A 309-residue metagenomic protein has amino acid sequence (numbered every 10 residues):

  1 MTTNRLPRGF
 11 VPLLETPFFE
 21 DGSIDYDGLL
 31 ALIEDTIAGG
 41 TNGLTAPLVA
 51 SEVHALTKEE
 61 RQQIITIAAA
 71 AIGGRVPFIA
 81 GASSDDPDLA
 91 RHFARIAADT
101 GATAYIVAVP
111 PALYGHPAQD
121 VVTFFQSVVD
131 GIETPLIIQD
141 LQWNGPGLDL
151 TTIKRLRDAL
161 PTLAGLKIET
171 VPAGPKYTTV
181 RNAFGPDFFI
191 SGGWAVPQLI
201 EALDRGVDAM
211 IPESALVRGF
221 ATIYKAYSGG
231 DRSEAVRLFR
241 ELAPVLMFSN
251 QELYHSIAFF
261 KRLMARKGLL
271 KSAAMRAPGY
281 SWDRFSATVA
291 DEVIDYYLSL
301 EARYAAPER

Functional and structural regions predicted by a protein language model:
T3-G145, R155, M264, Y280 (+1 more regions): Active-site beta->alpha loop and helix N-cap motifs at the rims of alpha/beta catalytic domains
V11-E15, G39-G40, L203-V207, A215 (+1 more regions): C-terminal alpha-helical cap/extension of soluble enzyme domains
L29, R61, I65, A90 (+4 more regions): A general structural signal for well-ordered alpha-helical segments in protein cores
A31, H92, T123-F124, T151-T152 (+3 more regions): Short Gly/charged-rich anion-binding patches and loops
A46, V107, Q139, P212 (+2 more regions): Residue-level detector of family-conserved "landmark" positions at structurally sensitive sites
A70-V76, T100-G101, I132-T134, A159-T162 (+3 more regions): Short helix-capping segments at alpha-helix termini
Q142-L253: Catalytic alpha/beta core domains of metabolic enzymes, predominantly
